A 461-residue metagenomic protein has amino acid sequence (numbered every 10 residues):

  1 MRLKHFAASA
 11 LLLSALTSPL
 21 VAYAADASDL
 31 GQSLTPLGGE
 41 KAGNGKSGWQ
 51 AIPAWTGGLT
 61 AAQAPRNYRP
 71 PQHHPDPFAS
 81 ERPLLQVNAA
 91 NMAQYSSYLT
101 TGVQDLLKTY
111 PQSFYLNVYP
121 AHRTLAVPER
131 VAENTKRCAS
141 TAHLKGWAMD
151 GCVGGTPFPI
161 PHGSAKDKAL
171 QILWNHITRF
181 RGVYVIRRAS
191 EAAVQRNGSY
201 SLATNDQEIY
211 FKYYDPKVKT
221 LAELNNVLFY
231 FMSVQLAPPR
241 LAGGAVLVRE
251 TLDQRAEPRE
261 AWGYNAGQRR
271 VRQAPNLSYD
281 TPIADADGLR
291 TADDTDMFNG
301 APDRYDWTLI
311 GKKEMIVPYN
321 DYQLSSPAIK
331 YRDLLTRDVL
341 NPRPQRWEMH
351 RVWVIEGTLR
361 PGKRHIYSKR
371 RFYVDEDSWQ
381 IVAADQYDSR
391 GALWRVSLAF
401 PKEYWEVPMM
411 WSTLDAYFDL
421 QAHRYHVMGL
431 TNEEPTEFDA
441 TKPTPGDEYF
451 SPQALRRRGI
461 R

Functional and structural regions predicted by a protein language model:
M1-A10: Bacterial N-terminal signal peptides that target proteins for export
H5, A15, F78, L224 (+3 more regions): Sterically constrained small-residue positions within well-ordered secondary structures of folded domains
S9-P19: Bacterial N-terminal signal peptides
L20-A24: Signal peptide processing junction and immediate N-terminal pro/mature segment of secreted/exported proteins
A27, G31-P258, N265: Solvent-exposed N-terminal domain segments of exported/luminal and surface proteins
A27-G57, T100, M232-P302, R337-P443: Gly/Pro-enriched, hydrophobic low-complexity segments that function as extracytoplasmic propeptides/linkers
N175, A189-P239, T295-F372, V382: Extended beta-strand-rich segments in extracellular/periplasmic secretory proteins, especially within noncatalytic
E433-R461: Long, C-terminal catalytic modules of enzymes
